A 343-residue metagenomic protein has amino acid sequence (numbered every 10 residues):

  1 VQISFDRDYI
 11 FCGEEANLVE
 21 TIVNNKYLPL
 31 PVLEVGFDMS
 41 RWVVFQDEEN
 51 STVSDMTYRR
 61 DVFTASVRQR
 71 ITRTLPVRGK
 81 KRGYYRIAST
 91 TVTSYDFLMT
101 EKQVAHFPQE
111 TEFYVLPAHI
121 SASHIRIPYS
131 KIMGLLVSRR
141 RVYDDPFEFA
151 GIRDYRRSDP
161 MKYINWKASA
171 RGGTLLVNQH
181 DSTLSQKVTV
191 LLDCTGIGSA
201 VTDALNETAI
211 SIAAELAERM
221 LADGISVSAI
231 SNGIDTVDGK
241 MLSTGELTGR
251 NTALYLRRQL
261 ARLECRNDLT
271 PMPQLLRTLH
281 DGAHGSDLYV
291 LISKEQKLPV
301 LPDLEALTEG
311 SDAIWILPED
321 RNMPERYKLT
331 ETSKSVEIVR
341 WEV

Functional and structural regions predicted by a protein language model:
V1-G239: An amphipathic, basic-hydrophobic helix/alpha-beta surface used to engage anionic, phosphate-rich ligands or surfaces
R157, M161-V343: Exposed, interaction-prone extracellular/peripheral surfaces
